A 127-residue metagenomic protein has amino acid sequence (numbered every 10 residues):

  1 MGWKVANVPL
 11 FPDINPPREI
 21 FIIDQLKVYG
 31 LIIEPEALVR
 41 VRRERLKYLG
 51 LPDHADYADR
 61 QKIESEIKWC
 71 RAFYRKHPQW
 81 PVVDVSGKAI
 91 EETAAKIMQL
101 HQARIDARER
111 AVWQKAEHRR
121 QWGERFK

Functional and structural regions predicted by a protein language model:
M1-G2, I22-I23, E44-Y48, M98-L100: Short, solvent-exposed amphipathic alpha-helical segments in soluble enzyme and RNA/protein-processing domains
M1-Q25, V39: Conserved mixed alpha/beta catalytic, RNA-binding, or beta-rich assembly cores of soluble enzyme, regulatory
A6-V8, K27-L31, P81-V83: Hydrophobic/aromatic beta-strand patches that form the interior of the parallel beta-sheet core in alpha/beta enzyme
L10-D13, I33-E34, V85-K88: Short, ordered loop/turn segments at secondary-structure junctions
P16-P17, K62-A72: A short, acidic, amphipathic alpha-helical segment used as a generic capping/interface helix at domain edges
Q25-L26, H77: Short, well-ordered alpha-helix to beta-strand connector turns
V28-S65: A glycine- and Lys/Arg-enriched "phosphate-lid" helix/loop adjacent to the NTP-binding pocket of small-molecule kinases
F73-K127: NTP-dependent small-molecule kinase module
